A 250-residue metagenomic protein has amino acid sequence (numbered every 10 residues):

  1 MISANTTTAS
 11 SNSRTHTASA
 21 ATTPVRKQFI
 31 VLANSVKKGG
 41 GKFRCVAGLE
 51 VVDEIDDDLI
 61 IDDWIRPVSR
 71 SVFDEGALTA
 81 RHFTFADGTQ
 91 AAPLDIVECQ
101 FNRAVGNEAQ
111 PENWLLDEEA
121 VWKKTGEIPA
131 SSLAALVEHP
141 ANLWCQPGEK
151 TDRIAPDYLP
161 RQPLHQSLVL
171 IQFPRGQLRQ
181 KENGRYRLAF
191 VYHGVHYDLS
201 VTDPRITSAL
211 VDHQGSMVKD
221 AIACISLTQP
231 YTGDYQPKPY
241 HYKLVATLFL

Functional and structural regions predicted by a protein language model:
T6-A9, S13-N34, K150-L164: Short boundary/loop segments of OB/S1/cold-shock single-stranded nucleic-acid-binding domains
H16-G88, P93: N-terminal ordered "arm"
L78-E98, T207-C224: Short nucleic-acid-contacting surface segments enriched for D/E, G, S/T with interspersed K/R
A92-D95, F101-L143, S167-V169, A189 (+2 more regions): OB-fold/S1-family single-stranded nucleic acid-binding modules
K123-N183: Glycine- and charge-enriched low-complexity intrinsically disordered segments
Q162-A221: Conserved binding-pocket/active-site segment within a compact domain
